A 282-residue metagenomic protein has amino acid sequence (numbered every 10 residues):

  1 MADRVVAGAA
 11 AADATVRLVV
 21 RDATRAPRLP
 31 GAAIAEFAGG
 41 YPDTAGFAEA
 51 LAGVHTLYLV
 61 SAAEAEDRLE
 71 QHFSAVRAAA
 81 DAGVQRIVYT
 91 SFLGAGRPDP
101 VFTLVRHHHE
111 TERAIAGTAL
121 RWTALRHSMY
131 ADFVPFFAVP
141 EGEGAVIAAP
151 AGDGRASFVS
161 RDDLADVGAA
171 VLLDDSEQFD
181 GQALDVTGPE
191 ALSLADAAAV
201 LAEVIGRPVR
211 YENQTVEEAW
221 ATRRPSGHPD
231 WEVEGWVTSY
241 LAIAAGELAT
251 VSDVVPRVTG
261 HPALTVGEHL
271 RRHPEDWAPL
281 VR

Functional and structural regions predicted by a protein language model:
M1-R28, P42-A45, A52-V54, A63-E70 (+6 more regions): Oxidoreductase cofactor-interface core, primarily capturing Rossmann-like NAD(P)-dependent enzymes
P30-P42: Rossmann-fold cofactor-recognition segment
I34, T56, L173, G206 (+2 more regions): Residue-level marker of structural boundaries
I34-A35, T56, E177, R210 (+2 more regions): Secondary-structure boundary/capping residues
G46, T56, E268: Residue-level recognition of oxygen-bearing side chains
Y58-V60: Periplasmic-binding protein-like
E217-R282: A hydrophobic C-terminal alpha-helical subdomain
